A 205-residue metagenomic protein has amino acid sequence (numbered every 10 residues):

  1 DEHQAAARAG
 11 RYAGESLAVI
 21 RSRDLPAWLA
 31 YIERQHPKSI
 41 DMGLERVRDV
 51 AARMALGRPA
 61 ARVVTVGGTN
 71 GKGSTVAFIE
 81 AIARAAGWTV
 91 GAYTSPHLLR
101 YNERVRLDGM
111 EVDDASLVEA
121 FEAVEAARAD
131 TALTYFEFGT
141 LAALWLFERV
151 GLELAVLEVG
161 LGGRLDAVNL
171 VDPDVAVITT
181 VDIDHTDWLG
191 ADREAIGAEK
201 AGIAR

Functional and structural regions predicted by a protein language model:
E2-A5: Alpha-helix boundary/capping motif
R8-A18: Short, Lys/Arg-enriched N-terminal segments with co-localized hydrophobic residues within the first ~10-30 amino acids
A18-R23, A27, K38-I40, L44-A60 (+2 more regions): ATP-dependent carboxylate-amine ligase catalytic core
V64-V66: Hydrophobic anchor at the beta1->P-loop junction of P-loop NTPases
T75-F78: Hydrophobic positions on the alpha1 helix immediately C-terminal to the Walker A/P-loop
N169-T180: Inter-motif core of Ras-like GTPase G domains
G197-R205: Membrane-proximal helix-turn-helix segments that form the acceptor-binding/catalytic region of lipid-linked
